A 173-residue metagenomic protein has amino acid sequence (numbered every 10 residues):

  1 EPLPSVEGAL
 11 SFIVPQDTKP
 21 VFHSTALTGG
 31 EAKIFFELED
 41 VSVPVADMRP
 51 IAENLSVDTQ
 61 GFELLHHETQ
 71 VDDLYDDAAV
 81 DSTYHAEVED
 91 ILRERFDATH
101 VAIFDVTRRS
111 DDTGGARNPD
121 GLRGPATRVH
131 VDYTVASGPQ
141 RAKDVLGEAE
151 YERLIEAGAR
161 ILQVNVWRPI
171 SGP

Functional and structural regions predicted by a protein language model:
S5-P173: Non-heme Fe(II) oxygenase catalytic core, chiefly the N-lobe of the double-stranded beta-helix
